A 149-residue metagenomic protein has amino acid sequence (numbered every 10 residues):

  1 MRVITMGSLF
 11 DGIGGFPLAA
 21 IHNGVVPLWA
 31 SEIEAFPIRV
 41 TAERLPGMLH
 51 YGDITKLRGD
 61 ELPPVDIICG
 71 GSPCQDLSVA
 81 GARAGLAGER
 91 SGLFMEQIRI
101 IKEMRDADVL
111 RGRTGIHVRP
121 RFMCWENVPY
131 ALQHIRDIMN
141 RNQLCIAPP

Functional and structural regions predicted by a protein language model:
R2, L57-V65, C74-P149: Class I S-adenosyl-L-methionine
S8-G14: Class I SAM-dependent methyltransferase "Motif I" SAM/SAH-binding loop
G15, A19-V26, R44: A short, Lys/Arg-enriched amphipathic alpha-helix followed by its capping loop at the start of a domain
S31-A35, E126-N127: Conserved acidic E/D residue at the C-terminus of a beta-strand in Rossmann-like folds
A35-R39, L132: Short alpha-helix immediately C-terminal to the canonical SAM-binding loop
R39-L49: Short, conserved SAM-binding/catalytic segment of Class I S-adenosyl-L-methionine-dependent methyltransferases
G52, I68-G70, W125: Redox-cofactor binding/interface segments in oxidoreductases and associated redox assembly factors
